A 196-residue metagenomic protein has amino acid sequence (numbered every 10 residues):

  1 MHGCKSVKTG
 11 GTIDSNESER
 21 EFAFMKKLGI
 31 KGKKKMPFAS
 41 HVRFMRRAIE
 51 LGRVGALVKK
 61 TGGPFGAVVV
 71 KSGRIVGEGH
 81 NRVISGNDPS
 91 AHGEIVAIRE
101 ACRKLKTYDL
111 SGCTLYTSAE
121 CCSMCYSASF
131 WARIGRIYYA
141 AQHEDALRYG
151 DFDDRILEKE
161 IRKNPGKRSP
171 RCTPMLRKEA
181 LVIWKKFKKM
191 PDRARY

Functional and structural regions predicted by a protein language model:
H2-V58, C121, A128-Y196: Zinc-dependent deaminase
K59-G63: A short helix-loop-beta-strand connector motif used in the catalytic cores of GNAT acetyltransferases and, in some
F65-V70: Short beta-strand scaffold segments in enzyme catalytic cores
R82-V96: A short, polar/charged loop-to-alpha-helix boundary motif
V83, T117, A141: Residues that line or immediately flank small-molecule/substrate-binding pockets and catalytic motifs
A91, I98-A132: Helix-adjacent hinge/juxtasegments
